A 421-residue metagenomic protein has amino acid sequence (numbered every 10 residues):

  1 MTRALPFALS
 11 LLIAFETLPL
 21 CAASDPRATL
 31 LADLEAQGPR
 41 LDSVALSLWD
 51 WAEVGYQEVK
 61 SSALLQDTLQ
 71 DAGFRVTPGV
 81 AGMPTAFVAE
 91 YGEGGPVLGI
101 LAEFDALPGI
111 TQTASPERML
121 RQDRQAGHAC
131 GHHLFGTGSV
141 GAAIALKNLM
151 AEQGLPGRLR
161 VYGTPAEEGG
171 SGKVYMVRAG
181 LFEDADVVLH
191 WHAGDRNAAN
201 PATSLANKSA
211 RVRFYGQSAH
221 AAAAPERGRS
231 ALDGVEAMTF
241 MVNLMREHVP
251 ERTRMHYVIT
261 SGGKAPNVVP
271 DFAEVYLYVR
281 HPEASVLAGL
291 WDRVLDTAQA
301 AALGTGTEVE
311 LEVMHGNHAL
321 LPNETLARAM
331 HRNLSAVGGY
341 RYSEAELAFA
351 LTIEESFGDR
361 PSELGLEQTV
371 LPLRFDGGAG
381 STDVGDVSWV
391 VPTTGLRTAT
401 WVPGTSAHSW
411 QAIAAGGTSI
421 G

Functional and structural regions predicted by a protein language model:
M1-T2: N-terminal secretory signal peptides that target proteins for export/translocation
P6-P19: Bacterial N-terminal signal peptides
A23, E236-G421: Metal-dependent amide/peptide-bond hydrolase catalytic core, centered on the "pita-bread" metallohydrolase fold
D25-H128, H133, T137-G157: Acidic/His- and Gly-rich active-site-bordering loop/insert found across diverse amide/peptide-bond hydrolases
T77, V97-L101, R160-G163, V187-H190 (+4 more regions): Structural recognition of the beta-strand scaffold that forms the well-ordered cores of secreted hydrolase catalytic
P78-G79, E167, N200-S204, R374-G378: Short Gly/Pro-enriched turn/cap motifs at secondary-structure boundaries
P116-G127, H133-L134, M150-P270, R280: Histidine/acidic-residue-rich, glycine-tolerant segments that coordinate divalent metal ions
